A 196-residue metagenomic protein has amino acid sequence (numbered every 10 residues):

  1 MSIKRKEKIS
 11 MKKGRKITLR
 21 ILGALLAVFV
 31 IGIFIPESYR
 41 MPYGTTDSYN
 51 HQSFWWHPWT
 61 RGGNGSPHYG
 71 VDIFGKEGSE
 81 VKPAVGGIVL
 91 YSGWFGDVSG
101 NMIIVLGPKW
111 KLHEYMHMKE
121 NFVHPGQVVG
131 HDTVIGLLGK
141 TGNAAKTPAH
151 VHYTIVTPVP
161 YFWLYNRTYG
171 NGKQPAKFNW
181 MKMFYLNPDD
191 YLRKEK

Functional and structural regions predicted by a protein language model:
M1-G14: N-terminal Lys/Arg-rich, disordered targeting/topogenic segments
G14-K16, R20, A24-N101, H131 (+1 more regions): Surface-exposed, glycine-biased beta-strand/turn segments
G44-T45, H124, G130, T154-K196: Acidic, glycine-rich catalytic/binding loops that coordinate metals and/or anionic ligands
V71-D72, G136-L137, H150-V156: Active-site scaffold segments
D72, I104, E114, L137 (+1 more regions): Conserved beta-strand positions that form and line the central face of beta-propeller blades
P83-F122, P148-H152: Zn2+-dependent peptidoglycan hydrolase active-site motif and core
S92, N121, L138-T141, P158: Residue-level recognition of beta-strand microenvironments
N101-V105, G130-A144: Short hydrophobic beta/alpha edge segments that flank linear recognition/processing sites
